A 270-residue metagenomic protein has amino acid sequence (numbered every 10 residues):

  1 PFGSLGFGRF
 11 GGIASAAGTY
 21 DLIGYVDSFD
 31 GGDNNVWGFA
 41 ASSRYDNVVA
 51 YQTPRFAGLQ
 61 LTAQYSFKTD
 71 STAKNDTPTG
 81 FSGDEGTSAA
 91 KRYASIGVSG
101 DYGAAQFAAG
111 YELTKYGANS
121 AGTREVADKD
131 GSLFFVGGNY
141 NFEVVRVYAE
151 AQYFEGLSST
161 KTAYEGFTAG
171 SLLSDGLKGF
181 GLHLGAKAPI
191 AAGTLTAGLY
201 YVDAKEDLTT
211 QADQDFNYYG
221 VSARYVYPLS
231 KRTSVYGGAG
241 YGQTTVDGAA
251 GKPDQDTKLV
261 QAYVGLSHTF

Functional and structural regions predicted by a protein language model:
P1-D70, A90, S99-F107: Outer membrane beta-barrel
P1-F2, T53-G58, F67, S99-Q106 (+4 more regions): Outer-membrane beta-barrel strand-turn architecture
G8-F10, T62-S66, A108-E112, E150-Q152 (+3 more regions): Transmembrane beta-strands of outer-membrane beta-barrel proteins
A17-I23, N75, A121, S159-A163 (+3 more regions): Outer-membrane beta-barrel and related beta-rich outer-membrane complex signature in Gram-negative bacteria
T62, S66, D70-T87, Y93-G97 (+1 more regions): Extracellular/periplasmic Venus flytrap/periplasmic-binding protein
A89-K91, S95-A223: Detector for outer-membrane/organellar transmembrane beta-barrel domains, recognizing the amphipathic beta-strand
S222-G240: C-terminal closing repeat unit and adjoining cap/tail of repeat-based domains
T257-F270: Outer-membrane beta-barrel "beta-signal"
